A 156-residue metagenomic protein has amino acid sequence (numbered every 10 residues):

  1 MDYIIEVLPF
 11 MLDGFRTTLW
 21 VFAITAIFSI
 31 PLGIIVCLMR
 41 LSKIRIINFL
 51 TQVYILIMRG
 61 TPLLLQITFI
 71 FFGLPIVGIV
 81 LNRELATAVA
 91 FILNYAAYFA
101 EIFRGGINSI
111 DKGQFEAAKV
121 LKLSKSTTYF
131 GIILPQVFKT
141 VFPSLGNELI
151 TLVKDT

Functional and structural regions predicted by a protein language model:
M1-T156: Transmembrane alpha-helices and adjacent helix-loop boundaries
